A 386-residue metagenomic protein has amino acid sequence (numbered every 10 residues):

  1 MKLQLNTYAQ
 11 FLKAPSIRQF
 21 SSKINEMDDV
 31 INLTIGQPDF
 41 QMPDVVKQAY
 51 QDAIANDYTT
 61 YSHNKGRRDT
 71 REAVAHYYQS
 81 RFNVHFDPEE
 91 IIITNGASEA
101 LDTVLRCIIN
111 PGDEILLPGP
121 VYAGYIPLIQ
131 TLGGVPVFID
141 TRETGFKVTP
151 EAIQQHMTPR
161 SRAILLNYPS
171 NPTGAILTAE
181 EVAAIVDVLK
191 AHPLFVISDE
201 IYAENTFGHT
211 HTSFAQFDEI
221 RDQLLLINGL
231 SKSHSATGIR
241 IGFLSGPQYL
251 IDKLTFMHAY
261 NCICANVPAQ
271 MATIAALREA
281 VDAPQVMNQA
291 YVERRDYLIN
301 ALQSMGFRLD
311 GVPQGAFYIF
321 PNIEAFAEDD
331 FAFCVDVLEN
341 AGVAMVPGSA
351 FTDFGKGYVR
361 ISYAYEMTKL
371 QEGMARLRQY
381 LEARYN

Functional and structural regions predicted by a protein language model:
N6-G96, T103, A276-E279, A383-N386: N-terminal small-domain helix-loop-helix segment of the aminotransferase-like
H76, Q155, A327-D329, D336-M345 (+1 more regions): PLP-dependent enzyme catalytic core of the Aspartate aminotransferase-like
C107-I129: Conserved PLP-anchoring active-site segment centered on the Schiff-base-forming lysine
D113, G134, A191-F195, R221-D222: A short helix->loop->beta-strand "cap" motif at the edges of active sites that frequently abuts
Q130-V137: A short helix-loop-beta submotif of the ANL/AMP-binding
T141-G208: Active-site phosphate-binding strand-loop segment of PLP-dependent enzymes
R221-V292, D296-M305, Q379-L381: Conserved core segment of the aminotransferase class I/II
I274, A290-I299, D310-I323, G355: Conserved glycine-rich beta-strand-loop-beta hairpin in the small C-terminal domain of fold type I
